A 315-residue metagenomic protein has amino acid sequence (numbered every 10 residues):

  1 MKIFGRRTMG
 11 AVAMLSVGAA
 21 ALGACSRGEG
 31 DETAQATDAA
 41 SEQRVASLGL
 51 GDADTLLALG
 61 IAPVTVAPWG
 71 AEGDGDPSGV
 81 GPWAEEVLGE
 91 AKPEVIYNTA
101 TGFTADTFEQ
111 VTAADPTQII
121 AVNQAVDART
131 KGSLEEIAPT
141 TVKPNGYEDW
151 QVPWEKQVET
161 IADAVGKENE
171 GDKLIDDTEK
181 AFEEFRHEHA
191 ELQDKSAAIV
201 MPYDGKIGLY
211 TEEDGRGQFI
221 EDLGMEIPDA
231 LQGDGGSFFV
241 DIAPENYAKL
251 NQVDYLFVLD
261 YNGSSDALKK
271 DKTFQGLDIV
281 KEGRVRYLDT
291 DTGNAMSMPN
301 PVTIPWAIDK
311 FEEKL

Functional and structural regions predicted by a protein language model:
R6-G10: N-terminal export leaders
L22-Q35: Bacterial lipoprotein signal-peptidase II cleavage site
D31, I137-Y203, P299-L315: Extracytoplasmic substrate-binding proteins
R44-L59, E170-I227: Basic- and aromatic-lined ligand-binding clefts that recognize polyanionic substrates
A53-Q110: A short, structured surface patch at a secondary-structure boundary
A71-S78, V126-R129, P144-T160, D194-Q218 (+1 more regions): Extracytoplasmic ligand-binding site segments that recognize negatively charged/polar headgroups
V111-A121, P139, Q252-V253: Proline-aspartate-enriched helix->loop->beta-strand connector
L250-L315: Structured C-terminal subdomain patch of bacterial secreted/periplasmic proteins
